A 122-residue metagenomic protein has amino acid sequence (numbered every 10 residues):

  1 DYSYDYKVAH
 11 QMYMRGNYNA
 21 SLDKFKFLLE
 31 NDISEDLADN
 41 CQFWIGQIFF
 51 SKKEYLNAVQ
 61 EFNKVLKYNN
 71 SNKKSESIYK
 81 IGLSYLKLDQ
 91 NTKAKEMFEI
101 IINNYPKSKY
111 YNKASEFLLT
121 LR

Functional and structural regions predicted by a protein language model:
D1-R15, N19, N31: Acidic, proline-/serine-/threonine-rich low-complexity intrinsically disordered segments
N31-L37, K67-K74, I102-A114: Short solvent-exposed coil/turn linkers within tandem alpha-helical repeat scaffolds
